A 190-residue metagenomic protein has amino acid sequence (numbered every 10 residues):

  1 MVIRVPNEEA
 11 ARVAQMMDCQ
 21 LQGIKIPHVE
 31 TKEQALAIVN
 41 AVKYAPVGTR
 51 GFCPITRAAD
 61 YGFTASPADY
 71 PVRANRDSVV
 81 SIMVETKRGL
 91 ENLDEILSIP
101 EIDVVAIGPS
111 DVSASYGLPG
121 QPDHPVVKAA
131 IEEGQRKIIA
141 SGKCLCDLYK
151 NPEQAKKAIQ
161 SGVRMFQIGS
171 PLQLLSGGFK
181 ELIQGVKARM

Functional and structural regions predicted by a protein language model:
M1-P6, A10, M17-D18, N40-T49 (+3 more regions): Alpha-helix-loop-beta-strand connector modules within alpha/beta enzyme cores
M1-V5, I24-I26, V80-E85, V105-I107 (+2 more regions): Hydrophobic faces of well-ordered beta-strands that scaffold small-molecule active sites in alpha/beta enzyme cores
A11, L21-P100, D111: Conserved anion-binding
M17, L97-S98, I159-Q160: Non-catalytic positions within long, well-ordered alpha-helices that form the structural scaffold/packing of enzyme
Q20-G23, Y44-P54, S115-K128, G169-P171: Glycine-rich tight-turn/loop motif centered on a GG-T
K32-G48, L172-M190: C-terminal helical cap(s) of enzyme catalytic domains, especially alpha/beta-barrels
A155-L172: Short, electropositive alpha-helical surface patch
